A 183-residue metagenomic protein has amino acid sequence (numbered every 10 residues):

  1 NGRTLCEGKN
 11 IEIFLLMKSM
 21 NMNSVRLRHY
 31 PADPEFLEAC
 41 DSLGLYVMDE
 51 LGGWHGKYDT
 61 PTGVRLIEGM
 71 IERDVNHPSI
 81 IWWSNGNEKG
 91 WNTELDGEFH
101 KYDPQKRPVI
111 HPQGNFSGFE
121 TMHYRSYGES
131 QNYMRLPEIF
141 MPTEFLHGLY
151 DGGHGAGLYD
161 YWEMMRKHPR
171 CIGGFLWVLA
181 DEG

Functional and structural regions predicted by a protein language model:
N1-K9: Active-site mouth loops of central-metabolism enzymes
I11-L16, S24-G183: Substrate-binding/catalytic cleft of secreted carbohydrate-active enzymes, primarily glycoside hydrolases
M20: Metal- or metallocofactor-binding catalytic centers and their adjacent structured scaffolds across diverse enzyme
